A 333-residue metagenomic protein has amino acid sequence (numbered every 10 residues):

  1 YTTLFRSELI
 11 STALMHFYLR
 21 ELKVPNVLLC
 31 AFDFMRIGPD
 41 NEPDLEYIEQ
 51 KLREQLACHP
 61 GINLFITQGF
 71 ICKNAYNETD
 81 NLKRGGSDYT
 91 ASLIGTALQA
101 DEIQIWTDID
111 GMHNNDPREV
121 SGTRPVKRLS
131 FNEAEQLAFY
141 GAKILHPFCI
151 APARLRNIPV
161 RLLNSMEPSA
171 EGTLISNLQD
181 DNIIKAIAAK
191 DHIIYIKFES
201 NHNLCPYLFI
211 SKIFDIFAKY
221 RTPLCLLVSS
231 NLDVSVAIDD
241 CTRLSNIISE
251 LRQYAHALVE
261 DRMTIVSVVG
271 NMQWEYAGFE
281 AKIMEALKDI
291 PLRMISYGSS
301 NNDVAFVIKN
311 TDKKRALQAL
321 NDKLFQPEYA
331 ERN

Functional and structural regions predicted by a protein language model:
Y1-L145, I150, I308-K309, E328 (+1 more regions): Nucleotide/pyrophosphate-binding catalytic subdomain
N26, F65-I66, V160, L224 (+1 more regions): Hydrophobic beta-strand scaffold residues
A31-F34, F70-I71, T107-M112, P117-R118 (+5 more regions): Short, ordered loop/turn segments at secondary-structure junctions
E102-W106, V160-L162, C225-L226: Short hydrophobic alpha-helical runs that function as membrane-insertion/retention elements
S130-H202: A conserved active-site cap/scaffold subdomain adjacent to cofactor or substrate pockets
T173-N333: A conserved regulatory-domain signal marking ACT and ACT-like small-molecule sensing domains and adjacent regulatory
